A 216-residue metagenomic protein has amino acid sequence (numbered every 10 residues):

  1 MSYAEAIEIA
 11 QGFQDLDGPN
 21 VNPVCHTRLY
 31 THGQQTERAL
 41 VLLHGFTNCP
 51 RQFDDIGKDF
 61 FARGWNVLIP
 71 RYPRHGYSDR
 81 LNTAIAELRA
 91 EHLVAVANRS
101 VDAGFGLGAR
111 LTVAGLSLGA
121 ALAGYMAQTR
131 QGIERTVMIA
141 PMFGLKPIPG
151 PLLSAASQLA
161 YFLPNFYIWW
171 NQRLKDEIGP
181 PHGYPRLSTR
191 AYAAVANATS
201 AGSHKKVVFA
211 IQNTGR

Functional and structural regions predicted by a protein language model:
M1-Q35: N-terminal cap/lid segment of alpha/beta-hydrolase-fold proteins
V21-H75: Short, surface-exposed "cap/lid" segments of acyl-processing enzymes
Y30-Q34, P180-R216: Serine-hydrolase catalytic core
S78-A109: Catalytic nucleophile-loop/oxyanion-hole region of alpha/beta-hydrolase and closely related hydrolase-like folds
A114-G119, A123: Gly/Ala-rich beta-loop-alpha elbow adjacent to hydrolase catalytic centers
V137-I148: Active-site nucleophile loop of the alpha/beta-hydrolase fold
G150-N171: A catalytic-pocket lid/entrance helix-loop region that shapes and gates access to the active site across common
